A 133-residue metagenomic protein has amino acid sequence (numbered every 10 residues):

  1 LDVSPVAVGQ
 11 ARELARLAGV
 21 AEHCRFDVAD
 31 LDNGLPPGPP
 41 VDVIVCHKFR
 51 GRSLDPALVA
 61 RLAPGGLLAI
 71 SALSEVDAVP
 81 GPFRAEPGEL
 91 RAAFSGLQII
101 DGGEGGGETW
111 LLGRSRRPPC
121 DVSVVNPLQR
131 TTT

Functional and structural regions predicted by a protein language model:
S4-V6: Conserved SAM/SAH-binding beta-strand->alpha-helix loop
A11-R12: Conserved SAM-binding loop
G19-D32: Conserved SAM-binding strand-loop segment of SAM-dependent methyltransferases
D32-V43: A short acidic, Gly/Pro-enriched loop at the edge of an enzyme's catalytic core that lines a small-molecule cofactor
V41-P56, S74: A short SAM/SAH-binding and catalytic strip from SAM-dependent methyltransferases
D55-L67: A short glycine-rich, Lys/Arg-flanked "PGG" loop and its adjoining helix->strand segment in the class I
G65-A78: Conserved beta-strand signature within the Rossmann-like core of class I S-adenosyl-L-methionine
G102-T133: Core SAM-dependent methyltransferase catalytic element
